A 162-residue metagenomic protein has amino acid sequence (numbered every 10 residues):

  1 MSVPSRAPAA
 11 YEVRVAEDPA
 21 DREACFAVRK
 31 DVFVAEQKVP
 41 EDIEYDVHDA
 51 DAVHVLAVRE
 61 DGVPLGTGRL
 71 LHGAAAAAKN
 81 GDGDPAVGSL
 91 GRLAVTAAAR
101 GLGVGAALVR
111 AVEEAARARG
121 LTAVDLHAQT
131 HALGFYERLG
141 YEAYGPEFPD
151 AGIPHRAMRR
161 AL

Functional and structural regions predicted by a protein language model:
M1-P19: Conserved N-terminal entry element of GNAT/NAT acetyltransferase domains
R29, Y136, Y141: Conserved active-site tyrosine of GNAT-family acetyltransferases
K30-P64, A75: Active-site rim helix/loop that mediates acceptor-substrate recognition in acyltransferases
L56, V63-K79, V87-A94: Conserved beta-strand in the GNAT
V95, G101-E114: Conserved acetyl-CoA-binding loop-helix of GNAT-fold acetyltransferases
V109, A116-Q129: Conserved GNAT acetyl-CoA-binding A-motif
Q129-T130, P149-L162: C-terminal "cap" of GNAT-fold acetyltransferases
